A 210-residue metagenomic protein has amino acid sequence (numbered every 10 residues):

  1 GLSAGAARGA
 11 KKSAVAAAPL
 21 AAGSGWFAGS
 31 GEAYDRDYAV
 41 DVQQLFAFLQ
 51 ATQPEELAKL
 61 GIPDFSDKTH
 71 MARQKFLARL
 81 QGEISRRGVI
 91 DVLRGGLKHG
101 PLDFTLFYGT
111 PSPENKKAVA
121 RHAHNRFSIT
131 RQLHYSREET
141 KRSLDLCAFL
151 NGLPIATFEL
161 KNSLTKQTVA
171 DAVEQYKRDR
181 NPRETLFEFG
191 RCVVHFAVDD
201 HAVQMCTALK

Functional and structural regions predicted by a protein language model:
G1-K210: An alpha-helical interface "stripe"
